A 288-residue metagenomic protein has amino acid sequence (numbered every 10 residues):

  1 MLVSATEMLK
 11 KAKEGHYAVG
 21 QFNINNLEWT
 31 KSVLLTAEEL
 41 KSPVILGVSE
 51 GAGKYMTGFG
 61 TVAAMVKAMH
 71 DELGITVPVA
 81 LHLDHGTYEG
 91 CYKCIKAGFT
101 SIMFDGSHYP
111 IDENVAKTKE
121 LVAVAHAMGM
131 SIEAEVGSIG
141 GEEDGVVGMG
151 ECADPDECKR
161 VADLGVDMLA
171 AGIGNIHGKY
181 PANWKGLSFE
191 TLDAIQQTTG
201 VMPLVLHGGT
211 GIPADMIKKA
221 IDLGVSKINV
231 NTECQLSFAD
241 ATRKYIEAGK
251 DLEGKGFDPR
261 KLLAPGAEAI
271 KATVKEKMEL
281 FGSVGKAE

Functional and structural regions predicted by a protein language model:
V3-K11, G15, L27-A52, T57-T76 (+6 more regions): Alpha/beta enzyme core
Y17-N25, E50-K54, K261, P265: A short N-terminal beta->alpha junction/helix N-cap motif
V19-N23, L81-H82, M103, L204-H207 (+1 more regions): Short catalytic-loop micro-motif centered on adjacent basic/acidic residues
Q21, T199, P213, P259: Metal-dependent phosphohydrolase cores
A80-L83, D240, G249-K250: Glycine-rich nucleotide/cofactor/substrate-binding loop typically near the N-terminus or early in the first domain
I173, G208-T210, T232: Active-site proximal loops enriched in glycine and acidic residues that flank catalytic Cys/His/Asp and coordinate
I246-E288: Extended, intrinsically disordered, low-complexity segments
